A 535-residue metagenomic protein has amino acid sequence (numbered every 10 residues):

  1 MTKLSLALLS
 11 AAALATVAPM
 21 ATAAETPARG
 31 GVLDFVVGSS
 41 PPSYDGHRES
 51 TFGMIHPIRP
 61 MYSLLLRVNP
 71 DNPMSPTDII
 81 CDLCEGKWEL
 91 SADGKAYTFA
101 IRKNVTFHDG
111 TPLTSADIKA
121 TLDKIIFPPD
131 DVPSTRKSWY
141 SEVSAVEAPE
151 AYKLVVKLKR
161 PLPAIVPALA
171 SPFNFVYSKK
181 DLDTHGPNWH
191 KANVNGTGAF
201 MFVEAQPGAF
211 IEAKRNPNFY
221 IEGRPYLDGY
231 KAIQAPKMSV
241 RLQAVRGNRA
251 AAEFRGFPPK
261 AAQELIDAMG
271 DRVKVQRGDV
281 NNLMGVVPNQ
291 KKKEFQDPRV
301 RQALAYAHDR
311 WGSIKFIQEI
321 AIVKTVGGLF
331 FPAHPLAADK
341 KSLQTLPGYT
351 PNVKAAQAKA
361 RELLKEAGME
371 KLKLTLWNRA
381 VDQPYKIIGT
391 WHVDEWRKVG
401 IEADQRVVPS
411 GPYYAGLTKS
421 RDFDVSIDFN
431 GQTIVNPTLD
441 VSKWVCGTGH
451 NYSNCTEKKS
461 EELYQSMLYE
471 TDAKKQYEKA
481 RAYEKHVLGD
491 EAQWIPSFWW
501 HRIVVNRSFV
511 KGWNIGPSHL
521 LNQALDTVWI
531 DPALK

Functional and structural regions predicted by a protein language model:
F35, P207-A209, K237, V353 (+4 more regions): Ligand/substrate-recognition segments at binding pockets and active sites
V36-A92, D123, N195-G196: N-terminal lobe/hinge region of extracytoplasmic solute-binding protein
L66-M74, A170-P225, G229, A358 (+2 more regions): Gly/Pro-rich hinge or "lid" segments in bacterial periplasmic/extracellular proteins
A100, T135-L182: Surface-exposed binding/hinge segments that line and control ligand-binding clefts or catalytic entry sites
P128, A145-E147, V203-E212, K231-K292 (+1 more regions): Extracellular/periplasmic solute-recognition and catalytic clefts
K324-L363, D382-Y385: Structural transition elements
V353, E402-Y413, L439-S508, P532-K535: Extracytoplasmic/peripheral linker and loop segments enriched in polar/acidic and small residues with frequent Thr/Pro
V504-K535: Long beta-strand-rich cores associated with HINT superfamily self-processing modules
